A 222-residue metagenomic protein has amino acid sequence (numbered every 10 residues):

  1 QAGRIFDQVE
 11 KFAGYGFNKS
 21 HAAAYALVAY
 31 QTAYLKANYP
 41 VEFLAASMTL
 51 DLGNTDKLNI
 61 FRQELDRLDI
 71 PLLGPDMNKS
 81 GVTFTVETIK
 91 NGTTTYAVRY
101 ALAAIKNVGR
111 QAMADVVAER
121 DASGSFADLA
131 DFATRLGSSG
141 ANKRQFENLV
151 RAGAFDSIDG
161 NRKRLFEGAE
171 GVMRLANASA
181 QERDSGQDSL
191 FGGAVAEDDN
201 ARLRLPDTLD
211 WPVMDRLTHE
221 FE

Functional and structural regions predicted by a protein language model:
Q1-E222: Noncatalytic, beta-rich nucleic-acid-contacting surfaces in large DNA/RNA-processing enzymes
